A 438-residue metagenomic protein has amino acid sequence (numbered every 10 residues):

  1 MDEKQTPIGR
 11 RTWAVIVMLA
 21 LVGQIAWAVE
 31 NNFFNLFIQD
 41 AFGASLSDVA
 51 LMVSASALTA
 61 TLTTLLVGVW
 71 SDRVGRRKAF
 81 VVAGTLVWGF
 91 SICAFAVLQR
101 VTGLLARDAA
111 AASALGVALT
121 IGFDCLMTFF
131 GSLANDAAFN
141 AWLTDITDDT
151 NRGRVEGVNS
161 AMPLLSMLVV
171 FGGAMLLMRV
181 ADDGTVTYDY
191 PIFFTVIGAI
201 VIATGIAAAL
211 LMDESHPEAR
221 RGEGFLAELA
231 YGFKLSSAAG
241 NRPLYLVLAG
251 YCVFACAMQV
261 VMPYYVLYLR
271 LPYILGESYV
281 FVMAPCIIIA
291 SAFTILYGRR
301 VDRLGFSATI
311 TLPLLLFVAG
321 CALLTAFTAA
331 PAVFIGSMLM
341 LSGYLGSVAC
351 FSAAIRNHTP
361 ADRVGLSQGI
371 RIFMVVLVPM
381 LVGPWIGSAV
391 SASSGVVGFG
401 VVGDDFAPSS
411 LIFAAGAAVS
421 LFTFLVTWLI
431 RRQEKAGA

Functional and structural regions predicted by a protein language model:
M1-R10, S215-L248: Juxtamembrane intracellular "pre-TM" segments in multi-pass secondary transporters
D2-A57, P243-G250, F254-Y273, V280: Helix-loop boundary and gating motifs at the non-cytosolic
T61, G153-M178, I372-P384: Glycine-rich segments within core transmembrane alpha-helices of 12-TM secondary carriers
L62-R76, F293-F306, S391: Helix-to-loop junctions at the C-terminal end of transmembrane segments in multipass secondary transporters
R77, A110-A112, M178-A199, A389-V419: A membrane-interface helix-boundary motif in multi-pass transporters
A79-A94, A308-L323: Structural signature of the two symmetry-related core transmembrane helices
A96-R100, I202-M212, S409-A438: Multi-pass alpha-helical transporter architecture, strongest for 12-TM Major Facilitator/SLC carriers used
L133-T147, G346-P360: Intracellular juxtamembrane helix-capping segments at the cytosolic ends of symmetry-related transmembrane helices
